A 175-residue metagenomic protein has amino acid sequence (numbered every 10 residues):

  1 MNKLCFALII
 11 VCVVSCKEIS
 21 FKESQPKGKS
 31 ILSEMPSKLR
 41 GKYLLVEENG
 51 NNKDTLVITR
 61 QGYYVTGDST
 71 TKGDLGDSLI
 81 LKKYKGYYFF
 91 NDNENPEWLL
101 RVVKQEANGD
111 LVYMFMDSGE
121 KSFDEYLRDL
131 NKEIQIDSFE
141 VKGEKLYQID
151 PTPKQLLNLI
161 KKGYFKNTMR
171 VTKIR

Functional and structural regions predicted by a protein language model:
M1-K17: Sec-dependent bacterial lipoprotein signal peptides
L4-C5, L44, R175: Residue-level detector of intrinsically disordered/flexible regions characterized by low predicted structural confidence
C5, L32-E34, D92: Residues embedded in well-ordered secondary-structure elements
K17-S30, E48-N49, D68-R175: Calycin-type beta-barrel ligand-binding domains and close structural analogs
Q25-L44: N-terminal helix-cap/turn-to-beta initiation motif at the start of protein domains
K38-K72: Post-signal-peptide N-terminal segment of Sec-exported extracytoplasmic proteins
